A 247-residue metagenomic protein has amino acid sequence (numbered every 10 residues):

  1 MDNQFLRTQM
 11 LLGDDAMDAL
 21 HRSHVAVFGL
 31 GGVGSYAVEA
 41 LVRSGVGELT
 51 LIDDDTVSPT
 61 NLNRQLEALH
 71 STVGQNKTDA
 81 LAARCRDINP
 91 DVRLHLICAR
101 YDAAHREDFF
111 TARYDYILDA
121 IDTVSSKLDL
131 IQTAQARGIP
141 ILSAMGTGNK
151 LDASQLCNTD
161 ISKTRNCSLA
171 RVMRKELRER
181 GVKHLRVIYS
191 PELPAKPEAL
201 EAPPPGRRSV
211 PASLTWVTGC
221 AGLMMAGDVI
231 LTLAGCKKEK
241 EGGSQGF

Functional and structural regions predicted by a protein language model:
M1-A26, P59: N-terminal charged helix/coil linker that caps or initiates catalytic domains
V27-G29, I52: Conserved N-terminal Rossmann-fold NAD(P)-binding element of oxidoreductases
V33: Hydrophobic/small residue at the entry helix of a nucleotide-binding pocket
V42-E48, A136: Conserved S-adenosyl-L-methionine
V46, L51-I88: Glycine-rich phosphate-binding loop and adjoining beta1-alpha1-beta2 segment of Rossmann-like nucleotide-binding folds
I97-R106: Conserved SAM/SAH-binding loop
F110-R113, I121, S125-S126, A136 (+4 more regions): Glycine-rich phosphate/adenylate-binding loop
